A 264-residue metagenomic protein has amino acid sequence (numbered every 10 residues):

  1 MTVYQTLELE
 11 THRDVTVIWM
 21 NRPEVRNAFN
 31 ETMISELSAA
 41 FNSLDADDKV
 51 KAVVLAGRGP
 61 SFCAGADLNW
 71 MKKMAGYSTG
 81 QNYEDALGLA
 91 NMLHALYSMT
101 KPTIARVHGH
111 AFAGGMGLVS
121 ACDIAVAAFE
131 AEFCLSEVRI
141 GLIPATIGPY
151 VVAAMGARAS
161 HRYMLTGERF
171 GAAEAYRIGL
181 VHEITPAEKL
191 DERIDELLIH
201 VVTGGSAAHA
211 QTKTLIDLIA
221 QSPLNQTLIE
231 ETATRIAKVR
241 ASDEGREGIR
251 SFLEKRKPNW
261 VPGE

Functional and structural regions predicted by a protein language model:
M1-R58, H94, D191: Conserved CoA-thioester-binding segment of acyl-CoA-metabolizing enzymes
M1-T16, G167-A173, E188, E192 (+1 more regions): C-terminal alpha-helix plus adjacent terminal tail
I18, R22, L37, L55 (+6 more regions): Terminal peptide-recognition signature
N21, N27, G59, G65-D67 (+3 more regions): Conserved phosphate-binding and hydrolysis motifs of nucleotide-dependent enzymes
M33-E36, D85-G88, T232: Hydrophobic alpha-helical membrane-association signature
F41, F62, M99, F133 (+2 more regions): Conserved hydrophobic/aromatic "anchor" residues that stabilize well-ordered secondary structure elements
K49, G57-H94, A111, P223: Glycine- (often His-adjacent) and acidic-residue-rich active-site loop that binds/positions the CoA thioester
H94-H209, S242, R246-R250, R256: Crotonase-fold acyl-CoA enzyme core
